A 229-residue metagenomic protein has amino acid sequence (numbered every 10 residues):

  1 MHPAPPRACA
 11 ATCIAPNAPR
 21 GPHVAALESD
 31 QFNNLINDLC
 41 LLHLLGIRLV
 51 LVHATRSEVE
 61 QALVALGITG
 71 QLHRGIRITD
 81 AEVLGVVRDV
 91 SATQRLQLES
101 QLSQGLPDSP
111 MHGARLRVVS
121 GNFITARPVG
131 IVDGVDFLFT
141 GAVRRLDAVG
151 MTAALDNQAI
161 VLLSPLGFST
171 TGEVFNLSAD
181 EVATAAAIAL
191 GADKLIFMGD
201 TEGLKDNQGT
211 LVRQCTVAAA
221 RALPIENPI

Functional and structural regions predicted by a protein language model:
M1-L51: N-terminal glycine-/serine-/threonine-rich phosphate-binding loop
P16-R20, V50, I160-S164, I196-M198: Structural motif
Q31-N37, E60-G70: Glycine-rich loop at the start of a catalytic domain that most often binds anionic cofactors/ligands
F32-L35, L39, D80-P110, A148-V149 (+2 more regions): Polyanion-binding loop/helix "lid" in catalytic or ligand-binding cores
L41-L45, A65, A185-D193: Alpha-helix C-terminal capping segments
V64-L162: Ligand-binding beta-strand-loop-alpha-helix segment within the catalytic cores of soluble metabolic enzymes
L190-Q208: Glycine-rich phosphate/pyrophosphate-binding loops and their adjacent beta-strand/loop elements at enzyme active sites
